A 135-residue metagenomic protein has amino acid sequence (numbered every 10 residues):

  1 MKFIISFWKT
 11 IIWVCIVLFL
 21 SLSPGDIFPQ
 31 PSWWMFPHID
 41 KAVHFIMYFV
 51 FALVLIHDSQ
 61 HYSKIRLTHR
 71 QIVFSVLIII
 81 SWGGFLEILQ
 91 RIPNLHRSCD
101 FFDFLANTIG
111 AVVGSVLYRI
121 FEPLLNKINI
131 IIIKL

Functional and structural regions predicted by a protein language model:
M1-F104, T108-L135: Bulky hydrophobic segments
